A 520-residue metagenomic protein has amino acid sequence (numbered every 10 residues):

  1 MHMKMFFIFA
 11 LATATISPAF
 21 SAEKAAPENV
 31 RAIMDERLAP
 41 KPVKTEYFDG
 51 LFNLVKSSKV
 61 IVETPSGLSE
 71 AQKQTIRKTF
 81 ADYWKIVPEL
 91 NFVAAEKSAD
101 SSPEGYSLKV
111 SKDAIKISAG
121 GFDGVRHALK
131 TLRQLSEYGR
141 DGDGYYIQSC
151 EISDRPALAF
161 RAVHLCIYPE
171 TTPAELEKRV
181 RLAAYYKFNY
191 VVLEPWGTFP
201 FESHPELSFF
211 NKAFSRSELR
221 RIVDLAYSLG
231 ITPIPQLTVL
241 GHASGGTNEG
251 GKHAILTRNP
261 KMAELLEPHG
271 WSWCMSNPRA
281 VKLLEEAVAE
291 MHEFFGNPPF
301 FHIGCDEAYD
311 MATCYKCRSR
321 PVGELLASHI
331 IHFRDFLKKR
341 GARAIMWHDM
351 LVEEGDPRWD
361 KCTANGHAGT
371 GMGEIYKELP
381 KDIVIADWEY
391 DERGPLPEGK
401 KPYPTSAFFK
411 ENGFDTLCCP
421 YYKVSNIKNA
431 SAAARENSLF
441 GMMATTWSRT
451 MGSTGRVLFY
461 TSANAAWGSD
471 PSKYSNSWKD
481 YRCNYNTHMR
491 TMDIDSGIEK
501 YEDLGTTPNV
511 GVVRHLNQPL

Functional and structural regions predicted by a protein language model:
M1-M3: N-terminal secretory signal peptides that target proteins for export/translocation
M5-A14: Sec-dependent N-terminal signal peptides
A14-F20: C-terminal segment of classical bacterial N-terminal signal peptides
S21-S153, W347, A364-G371, W388: Acidic, contiguous N-terminal accessory segments
E36-F48, L54, I61-T64, R161 (+5 more regions): Substrate-binding groove of N-acetylhexosamine-processing glycoside hydrolases
R37, E46, S69, S101-K338 (+1 more regions): Feature activates predominantly on carbohydrate-active enzymes
I76-A81, L132-Q134, R179-R181, K401 (+2 more regions): Short, solvent-exposed amphipathic alpha-helical segments in soluble enzyme and RNA/protein-processing domains
K85-A99, G144-Y145, V192-T198, C419-Y422 (+2 more regions): A generic structural motif
